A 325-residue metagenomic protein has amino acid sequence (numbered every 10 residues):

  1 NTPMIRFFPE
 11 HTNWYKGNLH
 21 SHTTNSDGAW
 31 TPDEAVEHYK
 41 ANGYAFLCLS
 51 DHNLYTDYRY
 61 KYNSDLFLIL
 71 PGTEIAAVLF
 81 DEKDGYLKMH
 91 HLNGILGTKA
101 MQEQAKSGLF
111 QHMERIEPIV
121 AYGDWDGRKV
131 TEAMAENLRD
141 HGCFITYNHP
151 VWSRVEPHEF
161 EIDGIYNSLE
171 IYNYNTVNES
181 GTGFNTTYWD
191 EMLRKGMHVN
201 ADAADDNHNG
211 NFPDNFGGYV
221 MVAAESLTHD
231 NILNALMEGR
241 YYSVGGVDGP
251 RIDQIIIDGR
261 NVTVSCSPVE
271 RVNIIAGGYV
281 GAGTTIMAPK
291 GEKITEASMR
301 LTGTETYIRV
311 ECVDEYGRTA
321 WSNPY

Functional and structural regions predicted by a protein language model:
N1-N18, S64, D81-L96, V155-Y325: Charged catalytic cores and adjacent phosphate/nucleic-acid-binding surfaces used for phosphate/nucleic-acid chemistry
F7-F144, N148, V155-P157, I162-G164 (+4 more regions): A metal-dependent hydrolase metal-coordination microenvironment
